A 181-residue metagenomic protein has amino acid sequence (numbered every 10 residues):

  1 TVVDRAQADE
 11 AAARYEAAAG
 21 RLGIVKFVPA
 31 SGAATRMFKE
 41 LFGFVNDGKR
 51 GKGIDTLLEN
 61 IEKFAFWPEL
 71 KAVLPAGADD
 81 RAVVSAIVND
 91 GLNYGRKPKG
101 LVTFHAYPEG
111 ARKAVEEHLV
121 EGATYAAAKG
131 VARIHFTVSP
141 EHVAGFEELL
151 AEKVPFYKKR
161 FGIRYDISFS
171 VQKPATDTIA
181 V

Functional and structural regions predicted by a protein language model:
T1-F38, F42-V181: Domain-scale recognition of functional cores that engage charged ligands
